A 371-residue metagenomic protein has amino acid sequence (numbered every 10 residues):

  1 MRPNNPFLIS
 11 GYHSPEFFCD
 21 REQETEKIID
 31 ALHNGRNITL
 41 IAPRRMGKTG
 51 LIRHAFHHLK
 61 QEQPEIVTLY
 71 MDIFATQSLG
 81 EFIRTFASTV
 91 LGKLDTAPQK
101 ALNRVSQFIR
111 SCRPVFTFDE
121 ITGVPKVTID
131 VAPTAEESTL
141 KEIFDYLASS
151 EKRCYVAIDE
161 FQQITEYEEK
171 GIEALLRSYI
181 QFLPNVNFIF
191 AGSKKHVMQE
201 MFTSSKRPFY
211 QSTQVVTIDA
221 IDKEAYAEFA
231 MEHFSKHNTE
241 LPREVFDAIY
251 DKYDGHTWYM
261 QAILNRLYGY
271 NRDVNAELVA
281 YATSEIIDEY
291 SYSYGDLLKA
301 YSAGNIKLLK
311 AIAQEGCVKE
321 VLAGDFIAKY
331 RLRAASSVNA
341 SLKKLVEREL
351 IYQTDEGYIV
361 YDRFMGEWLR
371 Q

Functional and structural regions predicted by a protein language model:
M1-I38, P43, Q61-P64, Y352 (+1 more regions): A short, basic N-terminal segment
A42-M46, G50-Y155, S336: P-loop NTPase nucleotide-binding core
K126-K194, T203: Conserved Walker B catalytic segment
E200-D251, R272-V274: Helix-loop-helix "sensor" segment of P-loop NTPases
G255, Q261-R333: Winged-helix-like regulatory helical subdomains adjacent to P-loop NTPase cores
Y330-E347: Short amphipathic alpha-helical interaction segments
V346-E356: A short, conserved structural fragment
F364-Q371: Short, amphipathic alpha-helical interaction segments positioned at domain boundaries
